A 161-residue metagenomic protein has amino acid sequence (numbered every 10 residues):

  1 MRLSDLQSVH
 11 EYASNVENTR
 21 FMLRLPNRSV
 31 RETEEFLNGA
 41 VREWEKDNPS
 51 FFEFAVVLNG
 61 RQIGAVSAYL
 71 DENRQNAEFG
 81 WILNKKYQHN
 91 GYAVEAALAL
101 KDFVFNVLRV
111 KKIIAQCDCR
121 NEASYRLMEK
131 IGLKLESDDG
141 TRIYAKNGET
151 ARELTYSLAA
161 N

Functional and structural regions predicted by a protein language model:
M1-R20, A55-N161: Acyl-donor (CoA/ACP) binding surface of acyl/acetyltransferases
A13, M22, W44-K46: Hydrophobic residues in alpha-helical segments
E17-G39: Conserved GNAT-fold acetyl-CoA-binding loop/helix
N18, N27, K46-P49, I113: Secondary-structure boundary/capping residues
E32, N38-V41, S50, E153 (+1 more regions): Juxtamembrane helix-loop transition sites at the ends of transmembrane segments in multi-pass membrane proteins
A40-F54, G64: A short helix-loop-beta-strand connector motif used in the catalytic cores of GNAT acetyltransferases and, in some
